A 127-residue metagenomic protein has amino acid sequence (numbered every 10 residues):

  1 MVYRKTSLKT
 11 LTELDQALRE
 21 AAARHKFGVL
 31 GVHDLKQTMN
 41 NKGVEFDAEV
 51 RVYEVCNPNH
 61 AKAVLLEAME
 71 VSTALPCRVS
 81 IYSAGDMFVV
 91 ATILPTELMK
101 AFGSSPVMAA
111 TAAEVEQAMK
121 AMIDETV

Functional and structural regions predicted by a protein language model:
M1-H25, D124: Terminal, regulation- and interaction-focused segments at domain boundaries
V2, E45, K120: Metal-centered catalytic cores of metalloenzymes
L8-T10, C56, Y82, I93: Solvent-exposed residues in well-ordered beta-strands and their adjoining turns, especially edge/terminal strands
R19-T38, V44: Charged, well-structured alpha/beta interaction segments
L35-S80: Compact, glycine-rich, soluble single-domain proteins
R78-S105: Beta-strand/loop substructures that line and gate deep hydrophobic ligand-binding cavities in soluble
A101-V127: Well-ordered alpha/beta subsegment
